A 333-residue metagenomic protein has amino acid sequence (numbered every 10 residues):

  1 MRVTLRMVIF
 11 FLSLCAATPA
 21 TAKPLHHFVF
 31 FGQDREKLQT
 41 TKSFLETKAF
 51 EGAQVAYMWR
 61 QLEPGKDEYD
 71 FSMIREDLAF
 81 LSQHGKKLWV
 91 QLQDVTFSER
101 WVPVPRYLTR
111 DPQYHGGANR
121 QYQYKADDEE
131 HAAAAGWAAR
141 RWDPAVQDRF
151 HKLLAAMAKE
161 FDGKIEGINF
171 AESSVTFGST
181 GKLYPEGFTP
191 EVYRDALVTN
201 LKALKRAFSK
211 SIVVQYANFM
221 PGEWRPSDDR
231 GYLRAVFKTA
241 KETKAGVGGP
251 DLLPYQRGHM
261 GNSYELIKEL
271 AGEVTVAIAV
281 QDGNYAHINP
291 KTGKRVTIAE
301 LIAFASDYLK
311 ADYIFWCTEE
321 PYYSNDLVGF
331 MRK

Functional and structural regions predicted by a protein language model:
R6-A16: Bacterial N-terminal signal peptides
P19-A22: Boundary at the C-terminal end of the N-terminal hydrophobic targeting segment
L25-Q33, I165-V175, L197-S227, G246-Y255: Aromatic-lined carbohydrate-recognition surfaces of secreted/lumenal glycan-active proteins
Q33-R60, K87-Q91, K238-G248, L270 (+1 more regions): Catalytic domains of carbohydrate-active enzymes, especially glycoside hydrolases
E36-T40, E68-D77, V146-A155, P190-K202 (+3 more regions): Well-ordered, non-membrane alpha-helical segments in soluble/globular domains
T40-F50, Q54-Q123, A158-E160, E186-A203 (+2 more regions): Aromatic-lined substrate-binding rim segments of carbohydrate-active enzymes
F80-S82, Y114, D127-F170, A196 (+1 more regions): An active-site-proximal structural segment forming one wall of the substrate-binding cleft that immediately precedes
W89, Q93, E242-K333: Substrate-binding cleft of secreted/luminal carbohydrate-active enzymes
